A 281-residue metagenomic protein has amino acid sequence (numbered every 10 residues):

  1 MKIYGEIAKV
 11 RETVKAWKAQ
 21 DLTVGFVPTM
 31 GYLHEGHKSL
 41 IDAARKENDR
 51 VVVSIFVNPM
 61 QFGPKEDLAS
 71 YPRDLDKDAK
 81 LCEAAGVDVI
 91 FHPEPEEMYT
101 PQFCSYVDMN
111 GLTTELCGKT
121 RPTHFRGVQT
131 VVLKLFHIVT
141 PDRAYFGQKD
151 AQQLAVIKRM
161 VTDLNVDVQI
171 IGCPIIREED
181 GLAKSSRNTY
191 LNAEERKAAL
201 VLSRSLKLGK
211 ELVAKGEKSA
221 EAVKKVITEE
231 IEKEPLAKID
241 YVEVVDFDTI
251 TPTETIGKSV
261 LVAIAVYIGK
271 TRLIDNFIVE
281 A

Functional and structural regions predicted by a protein language model:
M1-K2, A281: Short, Lys/Arg-enriched, disordered terminal segments
K2-L236, V245, T249: Nucleotidyltransferase catalytic core that binds NTPs
V226-A281: Phosphate/ribose-recognition catalytic cores of enzymes acting on nucleotide-derived substrates
